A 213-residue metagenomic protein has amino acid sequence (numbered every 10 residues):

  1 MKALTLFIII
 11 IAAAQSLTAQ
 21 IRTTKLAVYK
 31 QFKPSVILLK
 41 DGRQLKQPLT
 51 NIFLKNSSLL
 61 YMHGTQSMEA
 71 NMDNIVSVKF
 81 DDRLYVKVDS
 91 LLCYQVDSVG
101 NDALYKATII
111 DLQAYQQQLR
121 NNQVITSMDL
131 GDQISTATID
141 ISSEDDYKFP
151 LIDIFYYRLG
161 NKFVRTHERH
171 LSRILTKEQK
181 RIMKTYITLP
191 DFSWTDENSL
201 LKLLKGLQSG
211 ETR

Functional and structural regions predicted by a protein language model:
M1-L4, A14, G42, N101 (+1 more regions): Generic N-terminal initiation segments characterized by hydrophobic and/or small/turn-forming residues
M1-T24, L203: Bacterial Sec-dependent N-terminal signal peptides
L6, F53, Q208: Residue-level marker of positions within ordered structural domains that often coincide with functionally constrained
A19-A70: Short, extreme N-terminal leader segments that mark the start of a protein/domain
L49-T166: Aromatic-patch recognition
D140-L207, E211-T212: A short, solvent-exposed beta-edge/loop patch
